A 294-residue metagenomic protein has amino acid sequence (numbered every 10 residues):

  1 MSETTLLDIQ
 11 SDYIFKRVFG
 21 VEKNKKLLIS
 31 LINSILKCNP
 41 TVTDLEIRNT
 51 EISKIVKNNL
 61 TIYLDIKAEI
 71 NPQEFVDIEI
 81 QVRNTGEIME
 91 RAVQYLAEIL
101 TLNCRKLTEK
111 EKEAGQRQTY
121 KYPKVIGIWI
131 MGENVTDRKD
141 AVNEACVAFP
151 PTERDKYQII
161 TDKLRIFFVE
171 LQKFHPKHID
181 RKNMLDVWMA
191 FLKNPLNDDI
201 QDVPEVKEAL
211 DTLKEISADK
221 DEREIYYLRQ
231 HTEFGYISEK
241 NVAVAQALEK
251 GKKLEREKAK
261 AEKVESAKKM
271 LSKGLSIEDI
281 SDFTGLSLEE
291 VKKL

Functional and structural regions predicted by a protein language model:
M1-R165, H175, Q246: Accessory alpha/beta interaction modules
S2-T4, K67-P72, V76-Q81, I179-K182 (+1 more regions): Short, charged alpha-helical interaction segments and adjacent helix-coil junctions
E153-F167, N183-P195: Low-complexity, glycine/alanine/valine/leucine- and proline-rich hydrophobic stretches
